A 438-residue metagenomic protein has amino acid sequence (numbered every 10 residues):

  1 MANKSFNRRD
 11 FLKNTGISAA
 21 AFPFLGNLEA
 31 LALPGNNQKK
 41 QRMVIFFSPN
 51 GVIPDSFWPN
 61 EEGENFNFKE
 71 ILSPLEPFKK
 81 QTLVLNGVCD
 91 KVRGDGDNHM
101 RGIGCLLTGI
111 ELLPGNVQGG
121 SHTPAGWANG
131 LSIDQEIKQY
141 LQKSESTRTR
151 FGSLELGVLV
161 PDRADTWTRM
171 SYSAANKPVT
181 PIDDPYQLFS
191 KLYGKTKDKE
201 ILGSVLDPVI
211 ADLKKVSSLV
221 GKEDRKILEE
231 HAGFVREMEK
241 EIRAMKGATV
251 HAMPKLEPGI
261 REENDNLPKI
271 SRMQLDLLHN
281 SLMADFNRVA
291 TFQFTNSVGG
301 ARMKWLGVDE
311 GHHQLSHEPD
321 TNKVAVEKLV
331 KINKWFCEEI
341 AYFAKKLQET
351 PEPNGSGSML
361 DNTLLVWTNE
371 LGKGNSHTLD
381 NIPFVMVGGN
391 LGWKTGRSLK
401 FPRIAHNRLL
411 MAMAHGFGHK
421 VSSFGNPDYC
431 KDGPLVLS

Functional and structural regions predicted by a protein language model:
A2-S438: Ligand-binding pockets and gating/stacking loops
